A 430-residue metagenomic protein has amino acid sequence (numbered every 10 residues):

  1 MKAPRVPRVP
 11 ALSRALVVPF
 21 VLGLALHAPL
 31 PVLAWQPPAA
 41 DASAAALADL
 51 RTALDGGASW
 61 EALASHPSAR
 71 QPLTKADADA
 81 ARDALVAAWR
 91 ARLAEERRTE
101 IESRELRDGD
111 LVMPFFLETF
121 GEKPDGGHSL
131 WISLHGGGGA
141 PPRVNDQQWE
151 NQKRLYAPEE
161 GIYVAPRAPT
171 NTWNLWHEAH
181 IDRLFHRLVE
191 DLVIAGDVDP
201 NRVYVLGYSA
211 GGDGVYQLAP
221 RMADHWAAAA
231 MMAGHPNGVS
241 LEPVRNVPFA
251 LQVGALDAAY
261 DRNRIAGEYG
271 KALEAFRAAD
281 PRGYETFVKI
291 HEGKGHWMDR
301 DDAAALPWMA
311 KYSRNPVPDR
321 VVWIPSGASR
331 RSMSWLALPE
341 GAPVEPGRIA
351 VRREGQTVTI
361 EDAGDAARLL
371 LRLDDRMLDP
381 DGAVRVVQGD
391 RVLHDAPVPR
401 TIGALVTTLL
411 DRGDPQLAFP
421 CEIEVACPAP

Functional and structural regions predicted by a protein language model:
A15-P31: Bacterial N-terminal signal peptides
W35-H128, V392, R400-E422, A426-P430: A domain-start/cap signature at the N-terminus of enzymes
G121-G126, W173-A210, R221-H225: Gly/Ser-rich "nucleophile elbow"/oxyanion-hole loop immediately N-terminal to the catalytic nucleophile in hydrolases
G127-I194: Active-site machinery of serine-nucleophile hydrolases
N201-R245: Primarily recognizes the serine-hydrolase "nucleophile elbow" in alpha/beta-hydrolase and SGNH/GDSL folds
A250-G254: Short beta-strand/loop motif that positions the catalytic acidic residue of the alpha/beta-hydrolase fold
A258, R264-A266, G270, F276-A366 (+2 more regions): C-terminal catalytic histidine-bearing segment of alpha/beta-hydrolase fold enzymes
G364-G382: Surface-exposed beta-strand/loop patches in extracellular or lumenal glycoproteins
